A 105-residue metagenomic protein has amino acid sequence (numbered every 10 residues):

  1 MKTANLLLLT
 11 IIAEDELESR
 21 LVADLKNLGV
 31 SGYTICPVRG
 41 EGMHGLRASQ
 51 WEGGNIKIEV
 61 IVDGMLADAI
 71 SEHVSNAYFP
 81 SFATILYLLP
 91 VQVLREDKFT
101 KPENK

Functional and structural regions predicted by a protein language model:
M1-K105: Positively charged, small/polar-rich N-terminal and surface patches that mediate targeting and assembly and bind
